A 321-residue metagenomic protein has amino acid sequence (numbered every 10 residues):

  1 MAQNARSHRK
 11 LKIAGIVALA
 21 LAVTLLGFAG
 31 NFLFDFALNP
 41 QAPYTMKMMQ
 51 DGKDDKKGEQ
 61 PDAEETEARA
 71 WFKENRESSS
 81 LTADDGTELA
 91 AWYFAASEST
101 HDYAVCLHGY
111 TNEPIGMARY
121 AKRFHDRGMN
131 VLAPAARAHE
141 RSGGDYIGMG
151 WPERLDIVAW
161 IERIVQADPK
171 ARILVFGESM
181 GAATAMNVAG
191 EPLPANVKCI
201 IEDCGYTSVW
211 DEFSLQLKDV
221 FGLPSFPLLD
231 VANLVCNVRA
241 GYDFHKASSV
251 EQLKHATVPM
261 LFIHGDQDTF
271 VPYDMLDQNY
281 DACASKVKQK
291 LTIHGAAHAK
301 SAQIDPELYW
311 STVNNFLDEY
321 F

Functional and structural regions predicted by a protein language model:
A20-T82: An N-terminal hydrophobic leader/cap segment in hydrolases
A121-G143: Conserved alpha/beta-hydrolase
I147-D168: Alpha/beta-hydrolase active-site loop
N187-D243: Hydrolase active-site cap/lid region
S249, V258, P272-D281: Short alpha-helix in the alpha/beta-hydrolase fold that links the catalytic acid
H255-T257, F262-H264, D268: Short beta-strand/loop motif that positions the catalytic acidic residue of the alpha/beta-hydrolase fold
Q267-V271, A299-K300: Acidic catalytic loop of the alpha/beta-hydrolase fold
A296-E307: Catalytic histidine-centered segment of alpha/beta-hydrolase-like enzymes
